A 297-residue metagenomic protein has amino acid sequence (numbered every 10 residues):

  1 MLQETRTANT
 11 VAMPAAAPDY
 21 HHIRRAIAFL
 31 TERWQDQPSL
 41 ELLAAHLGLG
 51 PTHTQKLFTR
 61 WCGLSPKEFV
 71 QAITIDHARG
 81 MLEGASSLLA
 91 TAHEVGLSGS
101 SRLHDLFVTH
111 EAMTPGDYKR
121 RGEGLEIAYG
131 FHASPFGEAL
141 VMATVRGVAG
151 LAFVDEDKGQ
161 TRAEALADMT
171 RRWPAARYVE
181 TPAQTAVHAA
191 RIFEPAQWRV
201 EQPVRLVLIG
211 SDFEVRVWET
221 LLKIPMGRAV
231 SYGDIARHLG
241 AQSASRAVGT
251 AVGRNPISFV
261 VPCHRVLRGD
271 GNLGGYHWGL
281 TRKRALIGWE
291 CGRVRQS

Functional and structural regions predicted by a protein language model:
M1-V95, S101-S243, C291-S297: Basic nucleic-acid-binding alpha-helical/helix-turn surface characteristic of O6-alkylguanine DNA
M142, G275, G288: Short beta-strand-to-turn element immediately C-terminal to the catalytic PLP-Schiff-base lysine in fold type I
S243-A285: Short glycine/serine-rich loop segments
G279-S297: Short, basic/aromatic-enriched C-terminal tail that caps enzymatic domains
